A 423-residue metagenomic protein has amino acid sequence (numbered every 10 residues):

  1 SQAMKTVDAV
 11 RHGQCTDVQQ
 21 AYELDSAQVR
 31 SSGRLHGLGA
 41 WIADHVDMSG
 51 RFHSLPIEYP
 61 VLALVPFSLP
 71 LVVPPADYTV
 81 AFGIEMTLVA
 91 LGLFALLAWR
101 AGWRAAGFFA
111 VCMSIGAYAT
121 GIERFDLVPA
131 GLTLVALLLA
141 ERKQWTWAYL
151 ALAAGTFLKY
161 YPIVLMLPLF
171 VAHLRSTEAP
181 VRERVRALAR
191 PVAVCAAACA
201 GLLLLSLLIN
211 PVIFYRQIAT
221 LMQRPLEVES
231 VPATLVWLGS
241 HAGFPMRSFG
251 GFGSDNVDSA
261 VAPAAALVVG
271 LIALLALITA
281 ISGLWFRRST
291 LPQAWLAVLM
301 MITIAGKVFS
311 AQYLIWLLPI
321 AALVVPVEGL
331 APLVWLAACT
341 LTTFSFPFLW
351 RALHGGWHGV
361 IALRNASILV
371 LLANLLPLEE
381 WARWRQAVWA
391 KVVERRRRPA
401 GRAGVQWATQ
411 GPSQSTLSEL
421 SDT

Functional and structural regions predicted by a protein language model:
S1-A219, A264-T423: Multi-pass membrane glycosyltransferase architecture that uses lipid-linked
A3-H12, A43, L207-G239, G243 (+1 more regions): Extracytoplasmic catalytic-loop and juxtamembrane helix elements of membrane-embedded, polyprenol/dolichol-linked
V65-P75, F244-A262: Juxtamembrane membrane-water interface segments that cap and precede transmembrane helices
R224, F249-L277: Helicase-core coupling region on the C-terminal RecA-like lobe
